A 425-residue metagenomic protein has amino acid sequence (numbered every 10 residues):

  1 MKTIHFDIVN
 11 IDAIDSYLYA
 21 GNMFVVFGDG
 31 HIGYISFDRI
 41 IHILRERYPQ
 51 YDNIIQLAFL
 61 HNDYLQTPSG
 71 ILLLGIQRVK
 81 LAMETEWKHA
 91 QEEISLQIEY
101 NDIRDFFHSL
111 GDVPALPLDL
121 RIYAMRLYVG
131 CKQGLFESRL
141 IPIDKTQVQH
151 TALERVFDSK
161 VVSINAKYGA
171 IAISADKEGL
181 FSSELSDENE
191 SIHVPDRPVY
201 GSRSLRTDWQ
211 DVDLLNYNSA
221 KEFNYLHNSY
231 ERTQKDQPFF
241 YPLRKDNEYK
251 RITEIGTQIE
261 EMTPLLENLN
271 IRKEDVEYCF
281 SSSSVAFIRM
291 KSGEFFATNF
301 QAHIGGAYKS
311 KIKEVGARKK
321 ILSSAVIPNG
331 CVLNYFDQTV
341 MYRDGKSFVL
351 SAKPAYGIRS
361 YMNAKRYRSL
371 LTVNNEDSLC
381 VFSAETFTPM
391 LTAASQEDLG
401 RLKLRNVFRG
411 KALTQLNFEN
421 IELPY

Functional and structural regions predicted by a protein language model:
M1-D29, I40-H42: Generic N-terminal amphipathic/basic segments
M1-I4, I41-P49, I94-D105, I143-T151 (+5 more regions): Beta-strand initiation motifs
I8-G21, Q56-E86, Q91-R126, H150-I171 (+5 more regions): Repeated scaffold domains used in trafficking and secretory/extracellular systems, primarily beta-propellers
D29-L44, G130-I143, S174-E190, N218-R251 (+6 more regions): Structural motif
I43-D63: Acidic, aromatic-enriched beta-alpha/helix-loop junctions
R126-G130, S138-I143, H150-V162, G345-F348 (+3 more regions): Terminal non-domain segments
I321, V326-P389: C-terminal structured domain segments
Q396-D398: N-terminal juxtamembrane cytosolic/stromal segments of multi-pass membrane proteins
